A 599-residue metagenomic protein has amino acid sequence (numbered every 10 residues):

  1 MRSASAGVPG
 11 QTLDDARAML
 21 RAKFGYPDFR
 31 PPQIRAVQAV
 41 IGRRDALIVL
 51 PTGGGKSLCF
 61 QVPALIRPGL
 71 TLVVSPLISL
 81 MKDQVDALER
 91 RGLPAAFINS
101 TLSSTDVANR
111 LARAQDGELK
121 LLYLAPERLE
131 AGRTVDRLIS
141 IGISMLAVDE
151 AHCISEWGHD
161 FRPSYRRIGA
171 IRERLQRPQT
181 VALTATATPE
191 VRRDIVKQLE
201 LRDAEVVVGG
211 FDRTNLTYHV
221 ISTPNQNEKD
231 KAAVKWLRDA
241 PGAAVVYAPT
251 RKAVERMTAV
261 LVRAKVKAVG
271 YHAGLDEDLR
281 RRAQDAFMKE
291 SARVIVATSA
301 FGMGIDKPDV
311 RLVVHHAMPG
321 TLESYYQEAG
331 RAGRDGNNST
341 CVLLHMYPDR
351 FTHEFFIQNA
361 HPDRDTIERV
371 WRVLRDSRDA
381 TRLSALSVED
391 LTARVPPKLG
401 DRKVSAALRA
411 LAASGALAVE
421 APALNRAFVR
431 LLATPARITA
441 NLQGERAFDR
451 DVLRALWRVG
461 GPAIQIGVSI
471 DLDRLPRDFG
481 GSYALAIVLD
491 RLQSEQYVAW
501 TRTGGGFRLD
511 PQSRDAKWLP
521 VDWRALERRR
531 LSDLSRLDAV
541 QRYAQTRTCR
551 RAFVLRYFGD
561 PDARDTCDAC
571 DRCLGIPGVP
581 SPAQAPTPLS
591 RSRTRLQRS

Functional and structural regions predicted by a protein language model:
M1-S5, I576-V579: Short, contiguous pre-domain boundary segments
R2-K23, P27, P31, R35-L47 (+4 more regions): Helicase motor core with emphasis on the C-terminal RecA-like subdomain
V73-S75, V296, L453, R591: N-terminal functional modules and adjacent low-complexity/disordered segments of proteins
P362-S599: C-terminal accessory/connector segments of nucleic-acid motor ATPases
